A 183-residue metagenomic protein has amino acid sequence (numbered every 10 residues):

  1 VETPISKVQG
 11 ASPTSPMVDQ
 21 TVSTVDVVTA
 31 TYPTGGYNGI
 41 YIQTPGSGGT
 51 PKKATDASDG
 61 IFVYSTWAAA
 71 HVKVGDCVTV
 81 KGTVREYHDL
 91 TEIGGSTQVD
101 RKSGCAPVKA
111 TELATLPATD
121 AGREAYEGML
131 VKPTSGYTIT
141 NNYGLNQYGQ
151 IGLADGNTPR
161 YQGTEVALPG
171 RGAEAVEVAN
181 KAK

Functional and structural regions predicted by a protein language model:
V1-K183: Extended non-catalytic accessory segments flanking core domains
